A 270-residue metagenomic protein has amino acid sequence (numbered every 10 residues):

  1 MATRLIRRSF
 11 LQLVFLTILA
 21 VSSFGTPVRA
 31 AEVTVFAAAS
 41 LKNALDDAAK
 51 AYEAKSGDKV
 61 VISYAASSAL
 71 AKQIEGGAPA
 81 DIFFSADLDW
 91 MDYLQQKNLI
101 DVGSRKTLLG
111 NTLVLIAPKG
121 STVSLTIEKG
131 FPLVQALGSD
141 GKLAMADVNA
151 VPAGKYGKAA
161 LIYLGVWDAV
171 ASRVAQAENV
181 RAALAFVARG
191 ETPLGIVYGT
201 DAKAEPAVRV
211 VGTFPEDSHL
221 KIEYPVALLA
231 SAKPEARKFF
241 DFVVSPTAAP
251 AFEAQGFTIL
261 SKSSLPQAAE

Functional and structural regions predicted by a protein language model:
M1-R7: N-terminal secretory signal peptides that target proteins for export/translocation
F10-S23: Bacterial N-terminal signal peptides
F24-A30: Sec/Tat signal peptide C-region and signal peptidase I cleavage site
A30-A78, S85-L88, D92-E270: Exported/periplasmic ABC-transporter solute-binding proteins
